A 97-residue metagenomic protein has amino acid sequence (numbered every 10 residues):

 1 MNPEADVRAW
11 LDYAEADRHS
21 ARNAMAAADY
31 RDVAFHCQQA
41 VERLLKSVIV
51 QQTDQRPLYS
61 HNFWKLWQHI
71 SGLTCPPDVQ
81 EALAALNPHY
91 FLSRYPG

Functional and structural regions predicted by a protein language model:
M1-G97: Terminal alpha-helical segments
